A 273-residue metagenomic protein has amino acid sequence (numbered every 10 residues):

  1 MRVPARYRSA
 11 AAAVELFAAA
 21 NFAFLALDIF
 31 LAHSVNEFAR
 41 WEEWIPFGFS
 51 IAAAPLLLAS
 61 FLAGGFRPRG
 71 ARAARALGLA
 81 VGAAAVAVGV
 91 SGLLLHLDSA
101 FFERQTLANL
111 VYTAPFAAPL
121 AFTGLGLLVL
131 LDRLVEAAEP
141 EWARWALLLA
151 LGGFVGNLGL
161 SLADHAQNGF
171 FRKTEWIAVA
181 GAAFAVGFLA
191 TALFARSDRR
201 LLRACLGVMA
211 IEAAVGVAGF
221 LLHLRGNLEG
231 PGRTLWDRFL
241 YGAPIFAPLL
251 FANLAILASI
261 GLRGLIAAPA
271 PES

Functional and structural regions predicted by a protein language model:
R2-F17, E141-W145, A267-A268: N-terminal membrane topogenic signal
P4-R8, G65-R75, L134-A143, F194-A204: Membrane-interface helix-boundary motifs at transmembrane edges
A11, L31-A52, L110-A117, H165-A183: Transmembrane alpha-helix entry/boundary detector in multi-pass membrane proteins
L27-V35, L62-G65, L94-Q105, G159-N168 (+1 more regions): Juxtamembrane "helix-exit" motif on the non-cytosolic side of transmembrane helices
G48-F61, P115-R133, A180-A192, I245-L265: Hydrophobic cores of alpha-helical transmembrane segments in multi-pass inner/ER membrane proteins, independent
R69-A84, V88, L95-A143, P271: Membrane-interface helix-loop-helix junctions at boundaries between adjacent transmembrane segments
R75-S91, R144-V155, A204-A218: Transmembrane alpha-helical segments of multi-pass membrane proteins
R104-A108, E229-I245: Short, membrane-exposed interhelical loops at transmembrane-helix boundaries
